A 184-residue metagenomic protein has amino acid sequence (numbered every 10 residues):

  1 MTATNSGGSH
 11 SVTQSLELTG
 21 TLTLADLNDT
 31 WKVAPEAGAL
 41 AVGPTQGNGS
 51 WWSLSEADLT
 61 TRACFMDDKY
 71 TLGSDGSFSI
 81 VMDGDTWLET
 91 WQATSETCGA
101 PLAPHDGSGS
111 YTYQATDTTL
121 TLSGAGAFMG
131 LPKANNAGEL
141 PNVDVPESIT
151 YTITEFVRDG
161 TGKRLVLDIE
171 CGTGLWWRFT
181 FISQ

Functional and structural regions predicted by a protein language model:
G8-L22: C-terminal edge beta-strand
V12-Q14, D29, L165, F179: Hydrophobic residues positioned within well-ordered beta-strands of beta-sheet architectures
L22-G47, S79: Tryptophan-anchored aromatic micro-motifs
G38-A41, D58-T161: Contiguous, well-ordered beta-strand patches that form the walls/edges of small beta-barrel/beta-sandwich domains
S50-E56: Short Pro/Gly-enriched beta-strand edge/turn motifs at strand-loop
R164-L175: Short, exposed beta-strand-loop hairpins at the edges of beta-sheets in extracellular/periplasmic proteins
W176-Q184: Short, low-complexity, Pro/Ser/Thr/Gly-rich segments in the mature regions of secreted, periplasmic
